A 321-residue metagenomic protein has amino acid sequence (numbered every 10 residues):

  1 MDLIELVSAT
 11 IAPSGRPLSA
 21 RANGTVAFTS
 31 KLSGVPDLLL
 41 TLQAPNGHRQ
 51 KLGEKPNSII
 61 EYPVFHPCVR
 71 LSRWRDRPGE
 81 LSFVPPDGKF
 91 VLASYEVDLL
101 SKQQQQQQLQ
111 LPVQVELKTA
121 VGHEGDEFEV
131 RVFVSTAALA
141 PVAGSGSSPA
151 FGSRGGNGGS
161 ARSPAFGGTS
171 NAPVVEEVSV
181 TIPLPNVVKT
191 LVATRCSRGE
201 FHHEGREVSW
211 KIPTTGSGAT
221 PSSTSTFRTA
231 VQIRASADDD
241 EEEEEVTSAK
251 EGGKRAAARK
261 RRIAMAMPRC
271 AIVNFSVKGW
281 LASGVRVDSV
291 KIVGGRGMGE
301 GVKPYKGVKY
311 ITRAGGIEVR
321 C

Functional and structural regions predicted by a protein language model:
M1-C321: Intrinsically disordered, low-complexity Ser/Thr/Pro/Gly-rich interaction regions that scaffold/cooperate
